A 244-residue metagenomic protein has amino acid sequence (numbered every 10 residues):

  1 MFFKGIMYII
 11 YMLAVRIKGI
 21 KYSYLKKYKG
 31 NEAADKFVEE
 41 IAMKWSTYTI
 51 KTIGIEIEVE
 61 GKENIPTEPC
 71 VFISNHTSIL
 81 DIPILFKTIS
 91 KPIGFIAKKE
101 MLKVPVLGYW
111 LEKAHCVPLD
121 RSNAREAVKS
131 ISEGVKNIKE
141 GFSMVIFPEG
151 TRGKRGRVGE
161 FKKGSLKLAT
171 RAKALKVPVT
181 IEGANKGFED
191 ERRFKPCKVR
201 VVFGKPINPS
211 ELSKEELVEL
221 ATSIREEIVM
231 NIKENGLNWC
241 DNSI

Functional and structural regions predicted by a protein language model:
M1-E40, I57-I65, V218-I244: Membrane-interfacial terminal anchoring regions of lipid-handling membrane enzymes
F2, V128-I244: Non-catalytic C-terminal accessory region of glycerolipid acyltransferases and related lyso-lipid remodeling enzymes
M12-K29, V38-E39, T52, P66-A124: Catalytic core of membrane glycerolipid acyltransferases/transacylases, capturing the structured, soluble-facing
K44, Y48-P69: A short, well-structured juxtamembrane/interface segment
W45, D81-I84, A97, V106 (+3 more regions): Hydrophobic alpha-helical segments typical of transmembrane helices and their membrane-interface/capping positions
E60, I96-K98, D120-R121, P148 (+1 more regions): Thr-Gly-centered strand-to-loop micro-motif
